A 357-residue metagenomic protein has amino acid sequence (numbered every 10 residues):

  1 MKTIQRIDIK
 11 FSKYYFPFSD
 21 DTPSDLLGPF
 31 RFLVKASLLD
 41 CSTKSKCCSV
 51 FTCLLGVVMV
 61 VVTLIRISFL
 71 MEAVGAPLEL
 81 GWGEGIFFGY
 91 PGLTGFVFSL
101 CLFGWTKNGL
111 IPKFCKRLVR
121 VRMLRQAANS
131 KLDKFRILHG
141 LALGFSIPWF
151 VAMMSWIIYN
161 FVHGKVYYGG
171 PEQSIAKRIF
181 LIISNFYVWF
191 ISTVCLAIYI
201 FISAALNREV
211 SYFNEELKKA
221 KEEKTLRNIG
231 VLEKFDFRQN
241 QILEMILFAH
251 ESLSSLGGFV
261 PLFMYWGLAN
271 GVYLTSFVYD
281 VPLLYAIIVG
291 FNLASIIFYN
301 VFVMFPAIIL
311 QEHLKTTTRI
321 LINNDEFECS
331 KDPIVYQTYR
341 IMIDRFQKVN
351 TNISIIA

Functional and structural regions predicted by a protein language model:
M1-V57, V61, G140-L143, I229-A357: Terminal membrane-anchoring module of integral membrane proteins
K2-F18, Y90-T106, S203-T225, T318-I322: Short, non-transmembrane cytosolic segments of multipass membrane proteins
F11, F87, I111, L132 (+3 more regions): Generic intrinsically disordered, low-complexity segments enriched for polar/acidic and small residues
V50, L54-F98, K116-I198, S211-G230 (+1 more regions): Helix-loop-helix junctions within predominantly alpha-helical proteins
L100-L118, L196-Y212, I296-N324: Inner-leaflet juxtamembrane helices
F103-T106, R178, I191-I198, I202-A205 (+6 more regions): Short amphipathic alpha-helical molecular recognition features
F103-W105, A127-K131, K218-L232, N323-Y336: Short intracellular "coupling" helices and adjacent cytoplasmic loop segments at the cytosolic face of multi-pass
L110-R120, F150-F161, S203-E215, L243-S254 (+2 more regions): Alpha-helical membrane-embedding segments and immediately adjacent membrane-interface amphipathic helices
